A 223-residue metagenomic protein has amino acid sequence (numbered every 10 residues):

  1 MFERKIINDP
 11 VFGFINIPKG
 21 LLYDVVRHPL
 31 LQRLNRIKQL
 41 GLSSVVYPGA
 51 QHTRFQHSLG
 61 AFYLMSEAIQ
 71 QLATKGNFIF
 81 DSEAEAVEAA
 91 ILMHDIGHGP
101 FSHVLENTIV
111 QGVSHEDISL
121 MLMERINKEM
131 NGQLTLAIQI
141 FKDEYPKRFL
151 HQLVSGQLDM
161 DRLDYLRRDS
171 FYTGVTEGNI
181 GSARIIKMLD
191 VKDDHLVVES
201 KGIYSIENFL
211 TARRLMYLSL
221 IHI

Functional and structural regions predicted by a protein language model:
M1-R36: Non-catalytic interface/linker regions that flank or bridge core catalytic/transmembrane domains
V25, R33-L59, E106, K147-F149 (+1 more regions): Active-site flanking loop/helix segments enriched in acidic
L40-L42, V46-A86: Alpha-helical phosphate/pyrophosphate-handling elements in metalloenzyme active cores
G60-M65, S114-N127: An active-site-proximal "capping" alpha-helix that borders the catalytic cofactor pocket
A61, E83-H103, S119: His-Asp-centered metal-binding catalytic motifs of divalent-metal-dependent phosphohydrolases/nucleases
S102-L120: Post-HEXXH active-site segment of zinc metalloproteases
R125-Y217: Histidine/acidic-rich helix-loop-helix segments that form or flank divalent-metal centers in metalloenzyme catalytic
I221-I223: Conserved small/polar residues in nucleotide/adenosyl-binding loops
